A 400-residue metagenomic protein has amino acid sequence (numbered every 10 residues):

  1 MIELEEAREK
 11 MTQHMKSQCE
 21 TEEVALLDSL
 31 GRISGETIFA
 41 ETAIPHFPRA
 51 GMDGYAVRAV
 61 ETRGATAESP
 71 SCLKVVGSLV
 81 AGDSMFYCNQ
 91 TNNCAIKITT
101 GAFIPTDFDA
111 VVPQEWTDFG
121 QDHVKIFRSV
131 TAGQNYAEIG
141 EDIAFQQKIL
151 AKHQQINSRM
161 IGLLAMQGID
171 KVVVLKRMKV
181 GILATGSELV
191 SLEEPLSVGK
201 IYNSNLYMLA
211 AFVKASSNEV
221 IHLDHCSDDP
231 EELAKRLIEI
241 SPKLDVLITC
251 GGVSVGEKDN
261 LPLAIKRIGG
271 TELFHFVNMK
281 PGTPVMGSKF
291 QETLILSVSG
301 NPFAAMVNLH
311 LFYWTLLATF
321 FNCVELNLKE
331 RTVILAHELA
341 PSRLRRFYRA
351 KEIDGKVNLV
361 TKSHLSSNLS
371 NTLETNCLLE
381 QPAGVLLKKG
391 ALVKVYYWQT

Functional and structural regions predicted by a protein language model:
M1-A67, K74, E325-R345: Short, low-complexity N-terminal leaders and the immediately following helix N-cap/first helix
M1-L4, V172-V298, P302-N308, F312: Helix-rich terminal scaffold detector
I2, E22-G31, E36, I143 (+1 more regions): Flexible glycine/proline-rich
I2-L4, A56-H222, L378, Y397-Q399: Short, glycine/charged-enriched hinge/interface segments at domain edges or termini
M15-C19, T37, I104, Q147-H153 (+6 more regions): Structural signal for hydrophobic packing residues in well-ordered secondary-structure cores of soluble enzyme domains
Q18, E22-L26, P48-L73, D107-Q121 (+2 more regions): Short beta-strand/loop turn elements enriched in aromatics
S29-A43, S84-K97, G287-S288, L294: Short, hydrophobic/aliphatic alpha-helical segments
